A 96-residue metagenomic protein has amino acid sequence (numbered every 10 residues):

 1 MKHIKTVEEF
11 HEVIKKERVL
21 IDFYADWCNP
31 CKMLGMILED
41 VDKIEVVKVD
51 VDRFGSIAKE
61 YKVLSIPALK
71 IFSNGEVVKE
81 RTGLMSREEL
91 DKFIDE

Functional and structural regions predicted by a protein language model:
M1-E12: N-terminal "domain-start" segment that seeds a small globular fold
I14-Y24: Short active-site neighborhood of thiol/selenol oxidoreductases, capturing the structured segment around
L20-I21, V46, L69: Hydrophobic beta-strand anchors of alpha/beta hydrolase catalytic cores
C28-C31, L69: The canonical Cys-X-X-Cys-His
P30-K43: Typically the conserved alpha-helix immediately C-terminal to a functionally engaged Cys/Sec in thioredoxin-like
V51-A58: Structural microenvironment flanking redox-active thiols in thiol-disulfide oxidoreductases
Y61-K70: Structural micro-motif
I71-E96: Non-catalytic, surface beta->alpha helical segment in thiol-disulfide oxidoreductase systems
